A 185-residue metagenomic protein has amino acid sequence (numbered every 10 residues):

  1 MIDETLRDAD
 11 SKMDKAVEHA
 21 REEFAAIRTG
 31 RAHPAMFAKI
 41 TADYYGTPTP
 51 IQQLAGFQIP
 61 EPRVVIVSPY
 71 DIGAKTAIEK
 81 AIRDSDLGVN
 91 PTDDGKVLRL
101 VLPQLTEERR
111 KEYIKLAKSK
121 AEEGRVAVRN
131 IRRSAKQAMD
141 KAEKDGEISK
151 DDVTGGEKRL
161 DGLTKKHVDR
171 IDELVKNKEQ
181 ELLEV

Functional and structural regions predicted by a protein language model:
M1-T76: A positional/architectural concept
E22, K80-G88, S119-E122, R133: Short, intrinsically disordered, mixed-charge
I27-Y45, T49-P60, T92-Q104, A135-A142 (+2 more regions): Glycine/charge-rich, flexible interdomain linkers and switch-proximal surface loops that mediate coupling
P62-P91, K96: Glycine-rich active-site/cofactor-binding loop and its immediate structural neighborhood
L98-V185: Positively charged, low-complexity, intrinsically disordered RNA-binding extensions
